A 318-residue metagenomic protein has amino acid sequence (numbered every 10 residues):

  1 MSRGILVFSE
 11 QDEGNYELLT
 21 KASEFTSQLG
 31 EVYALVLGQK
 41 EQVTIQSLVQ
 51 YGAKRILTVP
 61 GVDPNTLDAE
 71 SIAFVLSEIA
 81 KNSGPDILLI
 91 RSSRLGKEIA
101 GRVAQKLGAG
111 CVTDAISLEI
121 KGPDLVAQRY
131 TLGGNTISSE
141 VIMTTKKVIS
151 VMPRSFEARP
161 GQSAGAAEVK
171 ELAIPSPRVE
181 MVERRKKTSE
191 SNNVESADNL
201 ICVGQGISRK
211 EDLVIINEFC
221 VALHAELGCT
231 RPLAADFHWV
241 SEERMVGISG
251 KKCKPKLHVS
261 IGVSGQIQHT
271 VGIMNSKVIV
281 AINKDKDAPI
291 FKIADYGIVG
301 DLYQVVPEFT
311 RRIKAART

Functional and structural regions predicted by a protein language model:
M1-T318: N-terminal glycine-rich FAD/FM-binding segment characteristic of electron-transfer flavoproteins
